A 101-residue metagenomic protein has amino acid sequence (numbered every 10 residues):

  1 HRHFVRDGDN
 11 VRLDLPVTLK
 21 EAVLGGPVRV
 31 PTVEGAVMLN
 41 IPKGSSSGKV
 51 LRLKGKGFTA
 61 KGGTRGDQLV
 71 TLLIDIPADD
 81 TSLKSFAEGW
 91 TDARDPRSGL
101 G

Functional and structural regions predicted by a protein language model:
H1-G101: Intrinsically disordered, low-complexity linker/assembly segments
